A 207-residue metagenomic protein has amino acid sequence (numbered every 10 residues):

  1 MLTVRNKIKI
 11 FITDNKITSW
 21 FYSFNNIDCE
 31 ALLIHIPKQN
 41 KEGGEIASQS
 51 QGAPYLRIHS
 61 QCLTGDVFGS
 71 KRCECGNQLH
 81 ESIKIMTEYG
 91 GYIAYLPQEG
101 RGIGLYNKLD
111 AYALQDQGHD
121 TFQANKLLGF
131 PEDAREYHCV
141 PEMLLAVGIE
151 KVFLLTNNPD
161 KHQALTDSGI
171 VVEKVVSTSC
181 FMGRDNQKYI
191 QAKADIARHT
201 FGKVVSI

Functional and structural regions predicted by a protein language model:
M1-I207: Catalytic domains of riboflavin
